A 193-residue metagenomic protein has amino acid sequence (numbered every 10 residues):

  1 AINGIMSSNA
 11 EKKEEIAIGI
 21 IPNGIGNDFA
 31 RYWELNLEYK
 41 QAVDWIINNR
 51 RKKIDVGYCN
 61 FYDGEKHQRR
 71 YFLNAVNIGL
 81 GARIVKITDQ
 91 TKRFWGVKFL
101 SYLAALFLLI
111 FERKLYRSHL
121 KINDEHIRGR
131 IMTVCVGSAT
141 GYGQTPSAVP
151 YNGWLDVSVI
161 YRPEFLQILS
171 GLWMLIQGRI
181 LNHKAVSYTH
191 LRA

Functional and structural regions predicted by a protein language model:
A1: Short glycine/serine/threonine-rich phosphate/pyrophosphate-binding segments that cradle anionic phosphate groups
M6-C135: Catalytic core of DAGKc-family lipid kinases
I122-E125, R130-Y188: Internal anion-binding site segments
T189-A193: Conserved small/polar residues in nucleotide/adenosyl-binding loops
